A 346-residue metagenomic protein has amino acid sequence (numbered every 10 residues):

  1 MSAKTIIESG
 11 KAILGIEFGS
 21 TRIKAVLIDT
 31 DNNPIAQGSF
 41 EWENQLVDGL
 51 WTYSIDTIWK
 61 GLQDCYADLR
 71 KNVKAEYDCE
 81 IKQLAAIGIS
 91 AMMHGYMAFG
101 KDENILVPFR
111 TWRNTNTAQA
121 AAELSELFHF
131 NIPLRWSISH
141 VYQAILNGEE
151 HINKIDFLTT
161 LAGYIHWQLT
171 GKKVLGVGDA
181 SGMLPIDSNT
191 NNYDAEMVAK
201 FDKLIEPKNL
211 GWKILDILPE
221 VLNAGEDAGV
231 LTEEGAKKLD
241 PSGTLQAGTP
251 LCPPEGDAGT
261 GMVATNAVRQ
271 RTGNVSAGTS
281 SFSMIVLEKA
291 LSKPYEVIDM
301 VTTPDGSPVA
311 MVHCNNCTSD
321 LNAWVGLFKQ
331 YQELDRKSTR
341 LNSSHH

Functional and structural regions predicted by a protein language model:
M1-P108, A122, K154, L215 (+2 more regions): N-terminal glycine/serine-rich phosphate-binding loop of ATP-dependent small-molecule kinases, especially carbohydrate
S2-E8, I13-G15, T30, I81 (+4 more regions): Active-site core segments that coordinate phosphate-bearing ligands/cofactors across diverse enzyme families
S20-R22, T111, P133, L287: Intrinsically disordered, low-complexity sequence elements enriched in Ser/Thr/Gly/Pro
G61-L69, H140, L161, L231: Alpha-helical packing segments of well-folded alpha/beta enzyme cores
K74-T111, N131-P133, H166-G178, G182-D187 (+1 more regions): Short beta-strand-loop/turn "lid" adjacent to the catalytic site in phosphate-handling enzymes
N114: Carbohydrate-associated surface elements
L341-H346: Single conserved hydrophobic/aromatic residue that forms the stacking wall/gate of nucleotide- or nucleobase-binding
